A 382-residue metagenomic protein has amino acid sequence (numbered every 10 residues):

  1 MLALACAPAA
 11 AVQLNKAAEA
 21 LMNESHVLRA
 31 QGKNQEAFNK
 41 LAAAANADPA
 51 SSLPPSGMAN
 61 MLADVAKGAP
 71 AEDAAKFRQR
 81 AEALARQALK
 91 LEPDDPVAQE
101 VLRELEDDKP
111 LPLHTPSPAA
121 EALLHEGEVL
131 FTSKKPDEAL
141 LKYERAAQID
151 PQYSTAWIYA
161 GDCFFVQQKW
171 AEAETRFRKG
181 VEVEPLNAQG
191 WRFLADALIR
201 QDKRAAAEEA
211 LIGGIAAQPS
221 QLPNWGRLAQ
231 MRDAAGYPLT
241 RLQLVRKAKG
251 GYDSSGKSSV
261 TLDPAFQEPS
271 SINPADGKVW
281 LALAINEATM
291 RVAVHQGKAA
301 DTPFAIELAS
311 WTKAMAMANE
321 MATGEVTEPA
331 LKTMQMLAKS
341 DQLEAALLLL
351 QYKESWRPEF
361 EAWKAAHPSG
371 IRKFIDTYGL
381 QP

Functional and structural regions predicted by a protein language model:
A17-A18, S52-L53, P96-V97, A120 (+3 more regions): Helix-start (N-cap) detector for alpha-helical repeat units in TPR-like alpha-solenoids, especially tetratricopeptide
H26, N60, D64-K67, E104 (+4 more regions): Residue-level recognition of tetratricopeptide repeat
A30-Q31, D64-V65, E104-L111, T132-S133 (+3 more regions): Register position in tetratricopeptide repeats
G57-M58, V101, H125, Y159 (+2 more regions): Canonical tetratricopeptide repeat
V65-A74, L105-A119, E208, M231-K257: Alpha-helical linker/edge segments of TPR/alpha-solenoid repeat scaffolds and analogous pre-/post-domain helices
